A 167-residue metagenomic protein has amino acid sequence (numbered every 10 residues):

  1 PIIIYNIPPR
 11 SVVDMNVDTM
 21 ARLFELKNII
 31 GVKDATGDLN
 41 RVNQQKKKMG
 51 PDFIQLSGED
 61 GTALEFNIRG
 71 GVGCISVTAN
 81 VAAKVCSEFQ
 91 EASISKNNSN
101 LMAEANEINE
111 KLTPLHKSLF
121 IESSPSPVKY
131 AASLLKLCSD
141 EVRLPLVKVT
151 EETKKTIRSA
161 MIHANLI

Functional and structural regions predicted by a protein language model:
P1-G50, I54: Glycine/proline-rich, positively charged, aromatic-decorated active-site loop/lid region on the catalytic face
I2, T19, L56, L115 (+1 more regions): Short, well-ordered helical secondary-structure segments
Y5, P9-V12, K33-A35, L56 (+3 more regions): Glycine- and other small-residue-rich loops at beta-strand/loop junctions that grip anionic moieties
D38, E59-T62: A generic "binding-loop/recognition-motif" signal
G61, E65-I167: Structured C-terminal cap/extension of enzyme domains
